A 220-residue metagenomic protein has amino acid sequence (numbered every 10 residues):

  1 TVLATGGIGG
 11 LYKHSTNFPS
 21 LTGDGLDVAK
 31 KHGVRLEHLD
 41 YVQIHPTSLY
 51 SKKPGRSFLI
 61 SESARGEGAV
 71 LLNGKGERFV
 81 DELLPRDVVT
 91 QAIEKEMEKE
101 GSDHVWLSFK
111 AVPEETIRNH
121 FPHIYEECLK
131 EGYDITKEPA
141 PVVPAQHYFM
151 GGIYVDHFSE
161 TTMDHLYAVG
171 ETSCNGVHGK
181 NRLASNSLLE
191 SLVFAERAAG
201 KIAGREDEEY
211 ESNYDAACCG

Functional and structural regions predicted by a protein language model:
T1-G6, A29, Y167-G170: Short hydrophobic core segments
I8-G10, Q43: Glycine-rich nucleotide phosphate-binding loop and flanking beta-alpha elements of Rossmann-like dinucleotide-binding
L11-H32, M163, N175-I202: A conserved FAD-binding loop/helix module that cradles the flavin
V28, V34-A140, L192, K201-D207: An anion/pyrophosphate-binding glycine-rich loop and adjacent beta-alpha core in soluble alpha-beta enzymes
S48-K53, Y148-M150, K180: Short secondary-structure transition/capping segments
H120-S173: A glycine-rich dinucleotide-binding beta-alpha-beta segment and adjacent secondary-structure elements that constitute
G204-G220: Long, amphipathic alpha-helical stalk/connector segments used for oligomerization, subunit docking, or mechanical
